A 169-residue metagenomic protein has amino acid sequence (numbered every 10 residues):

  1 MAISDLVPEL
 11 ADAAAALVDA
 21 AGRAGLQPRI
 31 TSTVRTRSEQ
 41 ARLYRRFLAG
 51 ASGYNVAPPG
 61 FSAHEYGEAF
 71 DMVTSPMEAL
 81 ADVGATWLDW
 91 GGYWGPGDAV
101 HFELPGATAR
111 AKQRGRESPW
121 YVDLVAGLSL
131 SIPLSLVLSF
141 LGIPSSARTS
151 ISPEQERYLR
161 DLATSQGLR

Functional and structural regions predicted by a protein language model:
M1-P8, D71-S75, P144-A147: Second-shell loop/turn segments in exported
M1-S32: Active-site acidic/histidine clusters and adjacent loop/turn architecture that either coordinate catalytic ions
S4-D12, V34-R37, M77-A81, S131 (+1 more regions): Soluble non-cytosolic domains of exported or imported proteins
I30-L43: Acidic helix-start/capping segments at beta-turn-to-alpha-helix junctions
Q40-G53: Substrate-binding cleft of extracellular glycoside hydrolase catalytic domains
G50-S135, P144: Catalytic cores and adjacent binding grooves of peptidoglycan-active enzymes
V125-S150, E154-A163: Single-pass alpha-helical membrane anchors
